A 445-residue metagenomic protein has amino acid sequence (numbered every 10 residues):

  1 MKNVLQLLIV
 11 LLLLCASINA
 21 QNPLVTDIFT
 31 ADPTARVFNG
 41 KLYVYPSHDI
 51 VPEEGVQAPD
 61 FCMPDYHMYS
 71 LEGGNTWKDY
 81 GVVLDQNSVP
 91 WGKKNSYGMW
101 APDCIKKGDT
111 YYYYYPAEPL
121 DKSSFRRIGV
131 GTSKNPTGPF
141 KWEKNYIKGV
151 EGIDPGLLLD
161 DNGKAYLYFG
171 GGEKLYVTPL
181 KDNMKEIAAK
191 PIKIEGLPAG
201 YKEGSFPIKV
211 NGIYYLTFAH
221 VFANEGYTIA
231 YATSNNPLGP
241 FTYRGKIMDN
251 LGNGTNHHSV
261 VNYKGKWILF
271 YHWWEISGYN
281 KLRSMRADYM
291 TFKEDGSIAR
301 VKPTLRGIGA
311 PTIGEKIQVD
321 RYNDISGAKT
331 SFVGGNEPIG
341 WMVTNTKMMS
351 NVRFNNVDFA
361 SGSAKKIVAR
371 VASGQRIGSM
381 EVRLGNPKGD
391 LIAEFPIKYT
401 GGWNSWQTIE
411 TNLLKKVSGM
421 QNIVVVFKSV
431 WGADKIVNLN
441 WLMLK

Functional and structural regions predicted by a protein language model:
M1-Q21: Bacterial Sec-dependent N-terminal signal peptides
A20-K445: Carbohydrate-active catalytic/glycan-binding domains of CAZyme proteins, especially the secreted or lumenal ectodomains
